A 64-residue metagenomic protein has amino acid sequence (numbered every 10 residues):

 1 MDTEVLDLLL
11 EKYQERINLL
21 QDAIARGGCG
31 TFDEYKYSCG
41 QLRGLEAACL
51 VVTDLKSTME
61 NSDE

Functional and structural regions predicted by a protein language model:
M1, S57-E64: Short intrinsically disordered terminal tails
M1-G27: N-terminal acidic leader/helix
K12-E15, V51, D63: N-terminal processing/targeting junctions
C29-E60: Short, charge-rich amphipathic interface segments used for partner binding and complex assembly
